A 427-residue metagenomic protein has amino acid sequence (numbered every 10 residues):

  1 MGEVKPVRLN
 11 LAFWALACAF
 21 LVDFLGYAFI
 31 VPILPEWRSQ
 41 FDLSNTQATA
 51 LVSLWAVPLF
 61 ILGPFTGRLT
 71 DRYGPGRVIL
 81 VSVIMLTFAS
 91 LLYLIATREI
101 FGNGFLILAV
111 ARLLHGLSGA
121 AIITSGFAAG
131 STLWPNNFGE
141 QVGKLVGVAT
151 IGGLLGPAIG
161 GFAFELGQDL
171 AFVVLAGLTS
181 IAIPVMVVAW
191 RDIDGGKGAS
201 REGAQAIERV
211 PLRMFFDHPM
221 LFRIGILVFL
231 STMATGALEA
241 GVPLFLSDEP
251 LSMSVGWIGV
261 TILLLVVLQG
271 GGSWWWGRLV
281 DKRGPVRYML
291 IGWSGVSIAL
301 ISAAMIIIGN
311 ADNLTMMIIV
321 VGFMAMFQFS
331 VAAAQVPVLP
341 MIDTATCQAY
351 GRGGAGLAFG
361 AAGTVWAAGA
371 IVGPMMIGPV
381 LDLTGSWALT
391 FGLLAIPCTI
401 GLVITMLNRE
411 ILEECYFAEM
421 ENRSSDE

Functional and structural regions predicted by a protein language model:
M1-R8, I193-I224, R423-E427: Juxtamembrane intracellular "pre-TM" segments in multi-pass secondary transporters
I30-V31, L221-I262: Extracytoplasmic gate region of multi-pass secondary transporters
S53-G67, L263-W275: Central cavity-lining transmembrane alpha-helices of secondary-active solute carriers, predominantly the Major
I61-I100: Conserved MFS/SLC helix-loop-helix module at the cytosolic interface between two early adjacent transmembrane helices
R72-V83, K282-S294: Cytoplasmic membrane-interface "Motif A"-like loop-to-helix N-cap segments of 12-TM Major Facilitator Superfamily
I84-F101, G295-N313: C-terminal ends and interior cores of transmembrane alpha-helices in multi-pass membrane transporters/permeases
A111-A149: Cytoplasmic helix-loop-helix junction between adjacent transmembrane helices in 12-TM secondary transporters
L145-W190: Helix-loop-helix hairpin linking two adjacent transmembrane segments in secondary transporters
